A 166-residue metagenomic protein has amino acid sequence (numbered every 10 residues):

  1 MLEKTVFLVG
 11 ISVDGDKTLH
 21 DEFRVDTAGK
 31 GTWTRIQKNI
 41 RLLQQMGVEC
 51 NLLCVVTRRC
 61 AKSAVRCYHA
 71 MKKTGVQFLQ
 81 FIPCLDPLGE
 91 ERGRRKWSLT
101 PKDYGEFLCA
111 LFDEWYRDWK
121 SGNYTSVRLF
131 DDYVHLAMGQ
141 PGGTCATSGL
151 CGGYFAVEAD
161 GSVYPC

Functional and structural regions predicted by a protein language model:
M1-C84: Radical SAM/AdoMet-radical enzyme domain recognition
H20-V25, L42-N51, D86-G93, W115-G122 (+1 more regions): Low-complexity, flexible helical/coil segments
E90-C166: A C-terminal junction/extension of Radical SAM enzymes
